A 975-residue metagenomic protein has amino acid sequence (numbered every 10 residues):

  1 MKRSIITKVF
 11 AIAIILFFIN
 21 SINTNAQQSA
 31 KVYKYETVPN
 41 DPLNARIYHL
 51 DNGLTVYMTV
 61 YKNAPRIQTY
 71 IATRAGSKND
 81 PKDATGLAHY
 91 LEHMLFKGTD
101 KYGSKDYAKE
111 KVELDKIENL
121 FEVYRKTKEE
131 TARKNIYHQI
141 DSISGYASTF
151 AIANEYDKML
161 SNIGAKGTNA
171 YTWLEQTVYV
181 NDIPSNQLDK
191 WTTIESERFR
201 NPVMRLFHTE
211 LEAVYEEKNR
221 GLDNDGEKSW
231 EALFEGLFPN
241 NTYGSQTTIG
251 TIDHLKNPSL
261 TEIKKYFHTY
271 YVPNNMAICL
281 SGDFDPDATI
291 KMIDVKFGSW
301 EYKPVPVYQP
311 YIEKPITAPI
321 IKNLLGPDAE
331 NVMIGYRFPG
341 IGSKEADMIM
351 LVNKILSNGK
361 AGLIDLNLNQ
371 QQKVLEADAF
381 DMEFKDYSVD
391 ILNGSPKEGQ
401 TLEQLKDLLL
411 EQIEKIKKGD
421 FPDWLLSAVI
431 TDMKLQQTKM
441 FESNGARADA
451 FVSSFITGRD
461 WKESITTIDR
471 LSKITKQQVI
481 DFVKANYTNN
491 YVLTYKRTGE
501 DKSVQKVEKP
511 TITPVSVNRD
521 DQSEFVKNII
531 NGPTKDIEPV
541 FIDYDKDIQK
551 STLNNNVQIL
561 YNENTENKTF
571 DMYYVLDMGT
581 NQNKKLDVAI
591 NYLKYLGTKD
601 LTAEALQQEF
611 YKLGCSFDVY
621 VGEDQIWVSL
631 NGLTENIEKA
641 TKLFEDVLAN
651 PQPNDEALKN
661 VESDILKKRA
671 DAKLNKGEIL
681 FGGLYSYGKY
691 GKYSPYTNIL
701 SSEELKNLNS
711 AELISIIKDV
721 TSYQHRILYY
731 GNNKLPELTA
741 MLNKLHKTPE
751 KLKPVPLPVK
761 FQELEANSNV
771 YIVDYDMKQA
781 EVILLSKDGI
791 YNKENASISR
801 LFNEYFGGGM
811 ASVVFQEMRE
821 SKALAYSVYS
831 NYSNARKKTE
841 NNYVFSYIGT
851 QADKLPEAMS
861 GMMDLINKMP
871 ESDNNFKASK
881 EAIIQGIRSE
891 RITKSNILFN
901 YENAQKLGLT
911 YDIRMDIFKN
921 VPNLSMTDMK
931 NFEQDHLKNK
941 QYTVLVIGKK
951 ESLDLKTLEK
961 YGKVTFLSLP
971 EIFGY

Functional and structural regions predicted by a protein language model:
M1-Q28: Bacterial Sec-dependent N-terminal signal peptides
T24-A151, V180-S185, D189-S196, P202 (+12 more regions): His/Glu-rich zincin catalytic helix
T59, A64-S77, G86-L87, S104-E197 (+16 more regions): M16 family metallopeptidases and their MPP-like homologs
Y215-E227: Carboxylate/His-rich catalytic cores and anion/metal-binding grooves
L255-T269: A conserved hydrophobic secondary-structure block that centers on an alpha-helix together with its immediately flanking
T475-D481, E712, N923-N931: A short, acidic, amphipathic alpha-helical segment used as a generic capping/interface helix at domain edges
